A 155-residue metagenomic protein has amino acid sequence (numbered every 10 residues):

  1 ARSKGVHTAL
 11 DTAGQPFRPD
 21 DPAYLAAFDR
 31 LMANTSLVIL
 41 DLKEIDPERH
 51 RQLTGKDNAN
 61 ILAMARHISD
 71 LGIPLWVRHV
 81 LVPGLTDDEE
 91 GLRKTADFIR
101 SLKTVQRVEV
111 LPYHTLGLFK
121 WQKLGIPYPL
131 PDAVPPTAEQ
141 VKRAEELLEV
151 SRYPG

Functional and structural regions predicted by a protein language model:
A1-L111, L116: Conserved AdoMet/S-adenosylmethionine-binding subsite of the radical SAM
D97-R100, Q106, Q122-L148: A structural motif corresponding to the C-terminal lobe/cap of the Radical SAM core domain
V150-G155: Radical SAM enzyme core and accessory elements
